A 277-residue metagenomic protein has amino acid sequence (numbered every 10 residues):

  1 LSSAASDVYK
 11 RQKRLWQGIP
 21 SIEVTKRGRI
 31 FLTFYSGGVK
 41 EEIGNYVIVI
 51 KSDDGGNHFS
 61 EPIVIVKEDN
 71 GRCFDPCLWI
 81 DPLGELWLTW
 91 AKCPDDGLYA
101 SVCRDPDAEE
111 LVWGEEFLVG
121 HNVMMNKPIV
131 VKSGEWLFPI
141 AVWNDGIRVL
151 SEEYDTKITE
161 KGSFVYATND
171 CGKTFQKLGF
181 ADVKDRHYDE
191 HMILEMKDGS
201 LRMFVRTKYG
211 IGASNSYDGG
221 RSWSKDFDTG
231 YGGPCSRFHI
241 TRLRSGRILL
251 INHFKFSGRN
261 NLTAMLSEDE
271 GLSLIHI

Functional and structural regions predicted by a protein language model:
L1-A5, Y9, I275-H276: Single conserved hydrophobic/aromatic residue that forms the stacking wall/gate of nucleotide- or nucleobase-binding
S2, S52-D53, S101-P106, T168-N169 (+2 more regions): Conserved Ser/Thr-centered positions that define the repeating blades of beta-propeller domains
G18-S21, F74-C77, M124-K127, D189-M192 (+1 more regions): Beta-propeller and closely related beta-sheet repeat lectin domains
G28-L32, G84-L88, G134-F138, G199-R202 (+1 more regions): Entry beta-strands of beta-propeller and related beta-repeat scaffolds
S36-E41, A141-T159: Short, conserved, GDST-rich strand-edge loop motifs in beta-rich repeat architectures
I43-I50, G55-L86: Blade-loop segments of beta-propeller domains
C77, T89-V131, A141-N144: Asp-box/WD-like beta-propeller blade repeats and closely related beta-sheet repeat scaffolds
G232-D269: Loop/turn-rich, solvent-exposed surfaces of beta-rich toroidal or solenoidal domains
